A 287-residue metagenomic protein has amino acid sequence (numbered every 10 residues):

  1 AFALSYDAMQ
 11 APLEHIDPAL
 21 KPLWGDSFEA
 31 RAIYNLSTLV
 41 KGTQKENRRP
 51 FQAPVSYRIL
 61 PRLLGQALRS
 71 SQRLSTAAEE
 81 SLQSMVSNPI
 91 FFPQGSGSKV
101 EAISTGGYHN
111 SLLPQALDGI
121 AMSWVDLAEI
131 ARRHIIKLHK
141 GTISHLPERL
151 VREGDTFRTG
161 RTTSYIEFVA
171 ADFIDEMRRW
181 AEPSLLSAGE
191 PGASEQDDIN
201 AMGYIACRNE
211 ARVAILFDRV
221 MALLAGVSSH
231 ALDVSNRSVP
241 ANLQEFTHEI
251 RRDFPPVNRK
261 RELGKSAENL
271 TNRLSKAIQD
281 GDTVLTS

Functional and structural regions predicted by a protein language model:
A1-S287: C-terminal auxiliary extensions adjacent to catalytic cores
